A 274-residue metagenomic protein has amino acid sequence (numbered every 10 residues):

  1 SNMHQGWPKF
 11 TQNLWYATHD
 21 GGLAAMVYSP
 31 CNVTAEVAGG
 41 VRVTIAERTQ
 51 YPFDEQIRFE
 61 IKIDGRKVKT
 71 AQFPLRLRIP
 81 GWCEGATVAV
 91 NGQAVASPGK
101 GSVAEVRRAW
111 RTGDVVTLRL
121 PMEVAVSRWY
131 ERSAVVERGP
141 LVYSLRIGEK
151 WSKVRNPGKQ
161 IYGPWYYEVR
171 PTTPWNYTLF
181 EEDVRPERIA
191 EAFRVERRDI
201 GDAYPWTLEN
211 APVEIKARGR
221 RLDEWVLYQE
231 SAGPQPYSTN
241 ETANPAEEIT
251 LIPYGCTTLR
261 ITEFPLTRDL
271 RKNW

Functional and structural regions predicted by a protein language model:
S1-I63, K67-K69, G99, R119-W274: C-terminal beta-rich recognition modules with glycine/proline-rich loops and embedded aromatic residues
T49, I63-G65, R78-G81, R108: Non-cytosolic beta-sheet module surface loops
E60, R78, A89, R107 (+2 more regions): Beta-strand residues in well-ordered beta-sheet regions across diverse protein folds
K69-V90: Beta-strand-rich binding/interaction modules
T70, G101, R111-G113: Solvent-exposed, conformationally flexible loop/turn segments
P74-R76, V106-S127: C-terminal beta-strand-rich structural cap/linker in extracellular carbohydrate-active enzymes
C83-A109, V126-E131: Solvent-exposed beta-strand/loop surfaces of large extracellular or lumenal domains
